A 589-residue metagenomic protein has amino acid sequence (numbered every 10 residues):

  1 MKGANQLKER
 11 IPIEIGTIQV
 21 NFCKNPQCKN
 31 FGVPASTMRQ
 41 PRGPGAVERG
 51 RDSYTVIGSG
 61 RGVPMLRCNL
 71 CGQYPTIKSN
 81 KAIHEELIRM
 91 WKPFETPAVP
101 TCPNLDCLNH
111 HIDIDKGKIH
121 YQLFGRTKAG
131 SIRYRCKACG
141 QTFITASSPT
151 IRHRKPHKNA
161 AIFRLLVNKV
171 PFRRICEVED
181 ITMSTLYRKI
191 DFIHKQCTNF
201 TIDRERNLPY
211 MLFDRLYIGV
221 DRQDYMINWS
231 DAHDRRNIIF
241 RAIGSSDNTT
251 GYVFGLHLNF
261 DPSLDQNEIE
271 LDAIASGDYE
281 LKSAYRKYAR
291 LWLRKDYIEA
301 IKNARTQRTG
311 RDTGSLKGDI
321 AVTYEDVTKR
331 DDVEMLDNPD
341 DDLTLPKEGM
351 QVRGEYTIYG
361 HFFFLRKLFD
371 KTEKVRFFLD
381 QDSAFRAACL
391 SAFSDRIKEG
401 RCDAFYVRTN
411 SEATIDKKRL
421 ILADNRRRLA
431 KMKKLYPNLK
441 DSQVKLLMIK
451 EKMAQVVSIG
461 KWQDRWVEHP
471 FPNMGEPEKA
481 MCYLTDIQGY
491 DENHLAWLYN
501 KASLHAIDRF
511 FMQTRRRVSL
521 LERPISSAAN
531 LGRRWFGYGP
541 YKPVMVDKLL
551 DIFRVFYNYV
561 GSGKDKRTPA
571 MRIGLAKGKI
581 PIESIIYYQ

Functional and structural regions predicted by a protein language model:
M1-A82, E86-P100: N-terminal alpha-helical interaction blocks
V33, A46, M65-E95, D106 (+2 more regions): Short, positively charged, Gly/Tyr-enriched micro-motifs that form contact patches at catalytic or ligand/partner
R188, N199-L368: RNase H-like nuclease fold core
R366-L368, T372-A387: Acidic/histidine-rich, metal-coordinating catalytic segments
D380-A384, C389-M448, A454, K461: Conserved beta-strand -> loop -> alpha-helix junction used to position metal-binding or nucleic-acid-contacting
S458, M481-C482, N500, S519-L521 (+1 more regions): C-terminal domain-tail junction helix/linker
A502-R534: Short amphipathic alpha-helical "interface-anchor" segments enriched in bulky aromatics
